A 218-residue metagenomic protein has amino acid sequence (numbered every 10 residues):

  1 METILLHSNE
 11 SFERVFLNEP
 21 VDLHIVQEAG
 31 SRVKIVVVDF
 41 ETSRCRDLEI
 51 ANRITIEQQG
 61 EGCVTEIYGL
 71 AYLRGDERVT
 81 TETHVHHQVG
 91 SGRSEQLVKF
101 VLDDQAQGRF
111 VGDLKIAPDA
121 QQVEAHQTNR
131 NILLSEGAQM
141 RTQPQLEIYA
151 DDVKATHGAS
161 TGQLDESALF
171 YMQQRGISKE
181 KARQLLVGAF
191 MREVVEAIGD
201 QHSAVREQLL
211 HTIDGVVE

Functional and structural regions predicted by a protein language model:
M1-F170, Q174-I177, E193, Q201-E218: Conserved beta-strand/loop scaffold segments within soluble protein domains that form the structured core and edges
R175-A197: C-terminal or internal capping secondary-structure element at the end of a domain, subdomain, or sheet
